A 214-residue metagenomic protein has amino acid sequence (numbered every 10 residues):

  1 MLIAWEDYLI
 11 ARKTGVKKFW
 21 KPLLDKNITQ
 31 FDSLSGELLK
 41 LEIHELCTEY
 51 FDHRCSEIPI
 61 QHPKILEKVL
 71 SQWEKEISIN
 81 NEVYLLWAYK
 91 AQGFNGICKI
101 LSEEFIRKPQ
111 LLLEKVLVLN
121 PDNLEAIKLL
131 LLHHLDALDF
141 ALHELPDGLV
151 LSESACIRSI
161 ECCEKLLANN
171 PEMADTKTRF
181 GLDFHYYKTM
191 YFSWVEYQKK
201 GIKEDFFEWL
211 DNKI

Functional and structural regions predicted by a protein language model:
M1-F31, Y191-I214: Helical anchoring/docking segments at protein termini
M1-L9, T29-S56, S78-C98, L124-E144 (+1 more regions): Amphipathic alpha-helical repeat scaffolds of TPR domains
A11-K26, C55-K68, L101-Q110, S152-R158: Helix-turn-helix repeat elements of alpha-solenoid scaffolds
F51, P63-N81: Long amphipathic N-terminal alpha/beta scaffold segment
W73-E76, K115-V116, L166: Canonical positions in the second alpha-helix
S78-N80, N120, L167-N170: A structural motif in tetratricopeptide-repeat
K108-N123: Short secondary-structure subsegments characteristic of cysteine-rich extracellular domains
H133, A141-I214: Long, ordered, amphipathic alpha-helical scaffolds
